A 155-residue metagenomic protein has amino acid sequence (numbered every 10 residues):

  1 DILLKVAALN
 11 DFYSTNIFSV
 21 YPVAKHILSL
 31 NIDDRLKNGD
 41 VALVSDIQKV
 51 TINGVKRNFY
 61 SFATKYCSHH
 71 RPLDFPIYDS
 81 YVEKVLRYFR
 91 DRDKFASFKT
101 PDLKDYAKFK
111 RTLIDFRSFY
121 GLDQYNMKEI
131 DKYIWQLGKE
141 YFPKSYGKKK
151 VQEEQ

Functional and structural regions predicted by a protein language model:
D1-V6, D79-Q155: C-terminal accessory module of base-excision DNA glycosylases/AP lyases that mediates lesion recognition and DNA
K5-L9, A63: Conserved short hydrophobic patches within well-ordered secondary structure
A8-N58: Helix-hairpin-helix/helix-loop-helix acidic hairpins
F12, H69-P72, Q136-E140: A short structural micro-motif
I32, C67-R71, K94-P101: A ubiquitous short alpha-helical element
I47-H70, V82: Helix-hairpin-helix
L73-I77: Short, basic-rich loop-to-helix N-cap that marks the start of a DNA-contacting helix
